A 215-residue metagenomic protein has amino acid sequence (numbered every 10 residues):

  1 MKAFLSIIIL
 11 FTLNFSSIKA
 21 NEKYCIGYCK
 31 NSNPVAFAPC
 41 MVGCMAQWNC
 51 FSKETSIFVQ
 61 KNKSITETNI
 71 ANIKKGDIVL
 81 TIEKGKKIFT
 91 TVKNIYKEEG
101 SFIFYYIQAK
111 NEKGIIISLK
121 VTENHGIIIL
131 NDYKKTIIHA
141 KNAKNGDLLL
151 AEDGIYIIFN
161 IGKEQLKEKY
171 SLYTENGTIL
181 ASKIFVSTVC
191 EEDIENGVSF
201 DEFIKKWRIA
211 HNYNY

Functional and structural regions predicted by a protein language model:
F4-L13: Sec-dependent N-terminal signal peptides
S16-A20: Sec/Tat signal peptide C-region and signal peptidase I cleavage site
Y24-Y215: HINT/intein-family self-processing domains that catalyze protein splicing or autoproteolytic maturation of precursor
